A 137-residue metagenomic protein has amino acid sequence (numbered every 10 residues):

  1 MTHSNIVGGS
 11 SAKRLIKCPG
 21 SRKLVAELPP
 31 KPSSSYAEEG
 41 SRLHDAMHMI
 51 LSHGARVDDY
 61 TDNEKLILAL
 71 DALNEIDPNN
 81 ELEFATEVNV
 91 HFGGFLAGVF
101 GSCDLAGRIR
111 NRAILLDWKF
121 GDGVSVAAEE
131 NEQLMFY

Functional and structural regions predicted by a protein language model:
M1-G54: Charged, glycine-rich intrinsically disordered N-terminal tails and low-complexity linkers that flank
T2-N5, E64-L66, L116-F120: Short, charge-rich amphipathic segments
I6-V7, I16, L28, I50 (+5 more regions): Weak global preference for isoleucine
V7, V25, I50, V57 (+3 more regions): Extended aliphatic helical segments
K31-G94: A non-catalytic, helix-rich entry segment at domain boundaries
N80-Y137: Mg2+/Mn2+-dependent nuclease catalytic core
